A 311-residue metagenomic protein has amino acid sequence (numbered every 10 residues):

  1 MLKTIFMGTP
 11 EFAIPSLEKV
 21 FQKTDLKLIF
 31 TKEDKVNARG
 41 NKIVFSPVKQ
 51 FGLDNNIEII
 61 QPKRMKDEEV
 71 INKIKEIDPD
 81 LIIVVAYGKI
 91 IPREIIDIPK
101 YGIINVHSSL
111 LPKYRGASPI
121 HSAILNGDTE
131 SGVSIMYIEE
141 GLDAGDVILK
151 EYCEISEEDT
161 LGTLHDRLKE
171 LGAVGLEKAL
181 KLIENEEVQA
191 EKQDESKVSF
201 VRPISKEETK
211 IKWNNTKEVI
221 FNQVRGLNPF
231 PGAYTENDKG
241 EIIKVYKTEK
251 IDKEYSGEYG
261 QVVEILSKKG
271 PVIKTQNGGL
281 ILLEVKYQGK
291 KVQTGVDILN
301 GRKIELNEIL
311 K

Functional and structural regions predicted by a protein language model:
M1-G40: N-terminal Rossmann-like dinucleotide-binding module
L2, F21-Q22, L81-P203, E207: Donor/substrate-binding cores of folate-linked one-carbon enzymes
G8, I29, G52, I82 (+7 more regions): A residue-level signal for conserved active-site and pocket-lining positions in enzyme catalytic cores
T9-F12, K63-K66, Y87-K89, L227 (+1 more regions): Short beta->alpha connector loops
I14, E18, I71-K75, R93 (+1 more regions): Amphipathic, non-transmembrane alpha-helical secondary structure
D25, N56, D78, P99-K100: Residue-level detector of structured alpha->beta connecting loops
K32, V36-D78: N-terminal glycine-/serine-/threonine-rich beta1-alpha1-beta2 phosphate-ribose binding loop of Rossmann-like
N214-K311: An anion-binding loop in the catalytic cleft
